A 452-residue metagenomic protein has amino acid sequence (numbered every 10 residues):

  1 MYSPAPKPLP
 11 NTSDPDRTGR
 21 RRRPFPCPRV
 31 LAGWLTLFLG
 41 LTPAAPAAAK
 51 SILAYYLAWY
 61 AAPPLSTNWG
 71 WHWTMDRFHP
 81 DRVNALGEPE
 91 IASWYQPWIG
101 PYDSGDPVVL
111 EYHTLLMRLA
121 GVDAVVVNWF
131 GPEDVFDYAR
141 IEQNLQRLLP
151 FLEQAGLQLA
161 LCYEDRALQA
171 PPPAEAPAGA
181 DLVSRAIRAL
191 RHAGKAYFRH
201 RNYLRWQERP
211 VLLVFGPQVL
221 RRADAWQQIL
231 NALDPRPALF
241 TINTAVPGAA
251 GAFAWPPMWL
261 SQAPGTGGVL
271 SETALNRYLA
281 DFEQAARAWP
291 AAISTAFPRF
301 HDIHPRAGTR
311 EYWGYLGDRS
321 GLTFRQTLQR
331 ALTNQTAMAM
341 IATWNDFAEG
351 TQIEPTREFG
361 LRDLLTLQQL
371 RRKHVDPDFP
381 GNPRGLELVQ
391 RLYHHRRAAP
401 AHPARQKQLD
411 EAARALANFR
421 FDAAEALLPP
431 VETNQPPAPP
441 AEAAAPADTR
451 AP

Functional and structural regions predicted by a protein language model:
M1-C27: N-terminal secretory signal peptides that target proteins for export/translocation
N11, F25, A32-W34, A92 (+1 more regions): A residue-level detector for conformationally permissive "hinge/kink" positions
V30-T42: Bacterial N-terminal signal peptides
A47-A443: Glycan-processing catalytic domains of CAZymes
A447-P452: Long, low-complexity, intrinsically disordered segments
